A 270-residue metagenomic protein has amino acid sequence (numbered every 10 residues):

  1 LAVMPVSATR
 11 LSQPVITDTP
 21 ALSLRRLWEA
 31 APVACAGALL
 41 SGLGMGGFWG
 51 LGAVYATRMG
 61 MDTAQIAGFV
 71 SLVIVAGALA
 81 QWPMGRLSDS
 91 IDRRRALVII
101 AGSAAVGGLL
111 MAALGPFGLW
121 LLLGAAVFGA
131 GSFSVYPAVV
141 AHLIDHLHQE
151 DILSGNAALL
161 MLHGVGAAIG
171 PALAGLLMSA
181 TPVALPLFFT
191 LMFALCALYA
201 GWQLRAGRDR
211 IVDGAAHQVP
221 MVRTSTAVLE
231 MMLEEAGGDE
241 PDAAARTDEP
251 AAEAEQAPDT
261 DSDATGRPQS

Functional and structural regions predicted by a protein language model:
L1-V15, C196-G207: C-terminal membrane-cytosol helix-exit motif in multi-pass small-molecule transporters
A34-G37, M45-M59, I66: Helix-loop boundary and gating motifs at the non-cytosolic
T63-A64, L147-L159: Loop-to-transmembrane helix entry/capping segments in MFS-fold secondary transporters and related SLC/MFSD carriers
A80-D92, M178: Helix-to-loop junctions at the C-terminal end of transmembrane segments in multipass secondary transporters
R95-L110: Structural signature of the two symmetry-related core transmembrane helices
F133-H148: Intracellular juxtamembrane helix-capping segments at the cytosolic ends of symmetry-related transmembrane helices
L153-M178: A late C-terminal transmembrane helix in Major Facilitator Superfamily
L176-F193: A membrane-interface helix-boundary motif in multi-pass transporters
